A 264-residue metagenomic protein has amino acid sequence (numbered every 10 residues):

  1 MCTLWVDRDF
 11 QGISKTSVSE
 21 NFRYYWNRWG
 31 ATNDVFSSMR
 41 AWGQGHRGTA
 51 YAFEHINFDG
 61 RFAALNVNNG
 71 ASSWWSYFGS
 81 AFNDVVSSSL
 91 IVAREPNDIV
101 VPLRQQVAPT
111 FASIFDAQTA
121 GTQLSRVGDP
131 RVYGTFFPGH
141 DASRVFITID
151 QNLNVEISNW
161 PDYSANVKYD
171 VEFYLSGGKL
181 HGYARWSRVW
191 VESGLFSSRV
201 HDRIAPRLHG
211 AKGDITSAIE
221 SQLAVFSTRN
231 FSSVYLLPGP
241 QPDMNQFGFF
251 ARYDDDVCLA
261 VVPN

Functional and structural regions predicted by a protein language model:
M1-V101: Compact beta-sheet-dominated domain cores in extracellular/mature segments
R94-N264: Extracellular/lumenal and peripheral-membrane lipid-interaction modules
